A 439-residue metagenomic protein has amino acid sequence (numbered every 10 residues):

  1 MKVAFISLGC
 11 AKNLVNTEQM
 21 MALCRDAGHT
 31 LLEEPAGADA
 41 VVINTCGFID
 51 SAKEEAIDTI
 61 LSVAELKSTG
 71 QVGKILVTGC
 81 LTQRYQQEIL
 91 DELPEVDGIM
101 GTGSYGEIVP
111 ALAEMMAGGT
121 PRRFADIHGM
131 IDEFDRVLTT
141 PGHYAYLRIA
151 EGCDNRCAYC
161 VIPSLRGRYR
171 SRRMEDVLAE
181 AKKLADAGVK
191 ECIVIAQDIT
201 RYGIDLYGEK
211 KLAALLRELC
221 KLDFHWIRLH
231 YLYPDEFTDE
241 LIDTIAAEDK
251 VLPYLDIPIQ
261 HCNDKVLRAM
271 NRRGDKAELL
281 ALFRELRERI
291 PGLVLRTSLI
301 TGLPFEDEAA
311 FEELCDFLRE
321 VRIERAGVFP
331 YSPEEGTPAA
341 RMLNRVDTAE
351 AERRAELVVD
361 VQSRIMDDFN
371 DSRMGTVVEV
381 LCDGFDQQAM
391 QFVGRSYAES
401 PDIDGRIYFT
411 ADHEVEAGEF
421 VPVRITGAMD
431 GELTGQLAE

Functional and structural regions predicted by a protein language model:
M1-Y202, E240, L255, A277-E288 (+3 more regions): Proteins enriched for Cys/Gly/acidic motifs involved in redox and nucleic-acid/cofactor modification
I6, I195-Q197, H230-L232, P258-Q260 (+6 more regions): Generic beta-strand/beta-sheet core signal
G47-F48, R166-G167, L206-E209, R268-G274 (+1 more regions): Short glycine-enriched, charge-decorated loop/helix-capping segments at active-site entrances that position
I75-G79, R84, D186-A309, R319: Conserved SAM/AdoMet-binding glycine-rich loop
D91-G106, A213-F224, A247-Y254, E313-R325 (+2 more regions): Structural recognition of alpha->loop->beta junctions
L93-P94, M115-G118, K210-L212, I245-A247 (+2 more regions): Short, hinge-like loop/turn segments at secondary-structure boundaries
C157, V177, V194, L229 (+7 more regions): Conserved, mostly hydrophobic/aromatic
R341-E439: Terminal RNA-binding accessory module
